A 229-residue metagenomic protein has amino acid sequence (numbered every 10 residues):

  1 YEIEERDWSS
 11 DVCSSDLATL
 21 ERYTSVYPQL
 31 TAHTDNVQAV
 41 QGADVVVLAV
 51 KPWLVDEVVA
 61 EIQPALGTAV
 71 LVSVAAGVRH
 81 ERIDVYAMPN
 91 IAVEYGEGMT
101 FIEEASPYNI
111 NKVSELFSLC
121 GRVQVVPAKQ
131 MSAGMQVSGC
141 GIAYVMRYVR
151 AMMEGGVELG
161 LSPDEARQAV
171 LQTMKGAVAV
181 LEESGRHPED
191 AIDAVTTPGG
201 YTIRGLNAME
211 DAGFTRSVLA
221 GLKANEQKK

Functional and structural regions predicted by a protein language model:
Y1-V12: Single conserved hydrophobic/aromatic residue that forms the stacking wall/gate of nucleotide- or nucleobase-binding
S10, L20, A39, S162-A169 (+2 more regions): Small-residue helix-packing motif on alpha-helices
L17-Y27, D35-I102: Rossmann-like NAD(P)(H) cofactor-binding subdomain of soluble oxidoreductases
T31-N36, Q124-V126: Short acidic-hydrophobic, aromatic-tinged amphipathic segments that line or gate anion-handling sites
R82-I83, M99-A133, Y144-S184, K228: Internal alpha-helical scaffold of NAD(P)-dependent oxidoreductase catalytic cores
L171-K229: NAD(P)-dependent Rossmann-like dehydrogenase/reductase catalytic/cofactor-binding core
